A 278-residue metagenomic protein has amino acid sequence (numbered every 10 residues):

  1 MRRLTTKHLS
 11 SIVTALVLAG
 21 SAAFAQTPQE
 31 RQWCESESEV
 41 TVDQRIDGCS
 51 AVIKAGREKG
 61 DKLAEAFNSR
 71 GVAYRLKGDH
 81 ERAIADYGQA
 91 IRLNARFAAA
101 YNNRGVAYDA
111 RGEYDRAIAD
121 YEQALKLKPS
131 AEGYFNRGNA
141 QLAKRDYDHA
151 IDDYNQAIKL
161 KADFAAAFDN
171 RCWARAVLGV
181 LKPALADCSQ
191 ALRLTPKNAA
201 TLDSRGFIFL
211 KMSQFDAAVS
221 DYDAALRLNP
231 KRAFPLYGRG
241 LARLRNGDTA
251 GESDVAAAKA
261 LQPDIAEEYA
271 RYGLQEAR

Functional and structural regions predicted by a protein language model:
P28-W33, L241-R278: Terminal, low-structured helical/coil segments at or just beyond the last alpha-helical repeat
E35, E65-R75, A99-A110, E132-A143 (+3 more regions): Conserved alpha-helical positions within TPR/SEL1-like repeat arrays
V42, H80, Y114, Y147 (+3 more regions): TPR-repeat structural position
A51-K54, E58, Q89-R92, Q123-K126 (+4 more regions): Conserved structural position within tetratricopeptide repeats
D61, A95, K128-P129, A162 (+3 more regions): Short coil turns that delineate tetratricopeptide repeat
